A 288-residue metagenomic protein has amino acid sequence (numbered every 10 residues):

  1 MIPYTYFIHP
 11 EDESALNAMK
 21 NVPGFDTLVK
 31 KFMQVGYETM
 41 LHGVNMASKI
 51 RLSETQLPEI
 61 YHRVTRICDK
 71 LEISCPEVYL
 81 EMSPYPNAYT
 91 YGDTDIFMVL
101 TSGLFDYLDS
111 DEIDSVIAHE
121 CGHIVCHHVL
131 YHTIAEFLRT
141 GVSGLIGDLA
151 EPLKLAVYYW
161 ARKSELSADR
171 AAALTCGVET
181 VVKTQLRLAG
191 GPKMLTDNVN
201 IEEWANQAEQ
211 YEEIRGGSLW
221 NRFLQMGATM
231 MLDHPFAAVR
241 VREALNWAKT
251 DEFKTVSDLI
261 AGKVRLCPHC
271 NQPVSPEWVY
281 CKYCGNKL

Functional and structural regions predicted by a protein language model:
M1-T94, T250-L288: Hydrophobic or amphipathic, alpha-helical segments that drive membrane association/targeting
R51, T55, L100-S115: Short pre-active-site segment immediately N-terminal to the catalytic Zn-binding motif
T55-E59, I67-I73, A150-I214: Short helix/loop segments within enzyme catalytic domains that coordinate or immediately flank catalytic cofactors
V64, L100, A168, F236: Residue-level signature of catalytic and energy-coupling elements of molecular machines, predominantly ATP/GTP-dependent
L108, I117-C126, S167, A171: Active-site His/Glu-centered metal-binding helix of metallohydrolases
C121-T140: Catalytic Zn2+-binding segment of zinc metalloproteases
I134-P152: A structural motif
A189-Y283: Pan-zinc metallopeptidase signature
